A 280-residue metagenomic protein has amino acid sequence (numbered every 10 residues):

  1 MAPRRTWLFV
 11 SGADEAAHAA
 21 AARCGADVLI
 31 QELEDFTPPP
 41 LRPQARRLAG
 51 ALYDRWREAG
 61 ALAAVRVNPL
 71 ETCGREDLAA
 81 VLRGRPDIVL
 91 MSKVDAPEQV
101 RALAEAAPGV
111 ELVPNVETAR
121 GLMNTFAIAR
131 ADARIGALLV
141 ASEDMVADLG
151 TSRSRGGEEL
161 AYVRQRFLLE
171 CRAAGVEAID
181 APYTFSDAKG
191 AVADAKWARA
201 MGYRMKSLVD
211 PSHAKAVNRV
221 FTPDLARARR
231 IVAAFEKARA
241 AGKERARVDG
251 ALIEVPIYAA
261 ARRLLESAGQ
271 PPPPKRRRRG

Functional and structural regions predicted by a protein language model:
M1-G280: Expand to "…catalyze enediolate/carbanion chemistry for C-C bond making/breaking, isomerization, decarboxylation
